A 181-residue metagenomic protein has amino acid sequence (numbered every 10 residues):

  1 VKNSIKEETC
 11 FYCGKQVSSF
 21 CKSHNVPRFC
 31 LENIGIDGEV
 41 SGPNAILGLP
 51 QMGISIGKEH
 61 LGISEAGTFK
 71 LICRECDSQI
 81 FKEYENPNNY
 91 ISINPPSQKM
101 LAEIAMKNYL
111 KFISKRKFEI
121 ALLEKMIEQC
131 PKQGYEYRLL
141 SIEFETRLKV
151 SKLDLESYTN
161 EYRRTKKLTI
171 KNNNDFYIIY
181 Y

Functional and structural regions predicted by a protein language model:
V1-Y84: An N-terminal structural lobe/cap that precedes and organizes the functional/catalytic core across diverse proteins
E8, E59-Y181: Glycine- and hydrophobic-rich flexible loops that cap the catalytic core of alpha/beta enzyme folds
